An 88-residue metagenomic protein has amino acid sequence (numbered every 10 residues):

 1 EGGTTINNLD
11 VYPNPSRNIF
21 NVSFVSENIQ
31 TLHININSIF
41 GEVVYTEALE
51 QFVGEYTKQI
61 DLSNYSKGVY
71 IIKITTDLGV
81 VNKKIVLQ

Functional and structural regions predicted by a protein language model:
E1-Y12, S16-Q88: C-terminal outer-membrane/trafficking sorting elements
